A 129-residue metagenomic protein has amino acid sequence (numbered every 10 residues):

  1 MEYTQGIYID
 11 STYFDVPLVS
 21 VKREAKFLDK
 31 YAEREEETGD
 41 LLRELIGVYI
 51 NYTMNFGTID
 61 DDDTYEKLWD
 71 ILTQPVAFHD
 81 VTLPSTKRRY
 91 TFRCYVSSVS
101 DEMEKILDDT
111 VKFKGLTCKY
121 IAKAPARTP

Functional and structural regions predicted by a protein language model:
M1-P129: Extracellular/virion structural assembly segments
